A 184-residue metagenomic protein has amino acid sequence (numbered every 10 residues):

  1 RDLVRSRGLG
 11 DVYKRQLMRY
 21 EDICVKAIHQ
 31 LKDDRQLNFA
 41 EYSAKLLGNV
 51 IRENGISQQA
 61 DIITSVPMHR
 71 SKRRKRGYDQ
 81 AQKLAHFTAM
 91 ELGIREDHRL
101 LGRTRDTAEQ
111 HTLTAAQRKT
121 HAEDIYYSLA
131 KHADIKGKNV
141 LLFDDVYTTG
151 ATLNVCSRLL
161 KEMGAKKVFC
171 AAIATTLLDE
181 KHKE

Functional and structural regions predicted by a protein language model:
D2-Y13: Single conserved hydrophobic/aromatic residue that forms the stacking wall/gate of nucleotide- or nucleobase-binding
L3, D145-V146: Generic detector of well-ordered alpha-helical packing
D11-L142, T149-E184: Conserved PRPP/pyrophosphate-binding segment of the phosphoribosyltransferase/PRPP-pathway fold
